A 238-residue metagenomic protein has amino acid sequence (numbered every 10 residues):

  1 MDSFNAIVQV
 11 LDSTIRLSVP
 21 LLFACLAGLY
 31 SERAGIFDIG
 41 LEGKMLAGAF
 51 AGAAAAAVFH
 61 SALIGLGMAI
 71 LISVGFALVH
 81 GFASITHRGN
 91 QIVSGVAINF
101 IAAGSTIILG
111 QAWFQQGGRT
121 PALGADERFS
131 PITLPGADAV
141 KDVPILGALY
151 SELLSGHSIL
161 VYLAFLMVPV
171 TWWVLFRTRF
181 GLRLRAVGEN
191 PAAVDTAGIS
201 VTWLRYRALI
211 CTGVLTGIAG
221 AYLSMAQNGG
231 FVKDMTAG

Functional and structural regions predicted by a protein language model:
Q9-L66, I70-I92: Single transmembrane alpha-helix segments in multi-pass membrane proteins
E42-G43, A226-G238: Glycine-rich helix-loop "coupling/hinge" segments at transmembrane-helix boundaries in multipass transporters
M45, A49-F50, S73-V74, N99-A103 (+3 more regions): Residue-level recognition of pore/gate-forming positions within transmembrane alpha-helices of multi-pass
V58-F59, H87, L109-W113, V174-R177 (+1 more regions): Helix-loop junctions at the membrane-solvent interface of multi-pass transporters, primarily the C-terminal
Q91-I92, I98-I108: Transmembrane alpha-helices and adjacent helix-loop boundaries
A103-F176, G230-T236: Transmembrane helix-bundle core of multi-pass membrane transporters and related energy-transducing complexes
E152-F231: Helix-loop-helix "hairpin" substructures at the membrane interface of multi-pass membrane proteins
